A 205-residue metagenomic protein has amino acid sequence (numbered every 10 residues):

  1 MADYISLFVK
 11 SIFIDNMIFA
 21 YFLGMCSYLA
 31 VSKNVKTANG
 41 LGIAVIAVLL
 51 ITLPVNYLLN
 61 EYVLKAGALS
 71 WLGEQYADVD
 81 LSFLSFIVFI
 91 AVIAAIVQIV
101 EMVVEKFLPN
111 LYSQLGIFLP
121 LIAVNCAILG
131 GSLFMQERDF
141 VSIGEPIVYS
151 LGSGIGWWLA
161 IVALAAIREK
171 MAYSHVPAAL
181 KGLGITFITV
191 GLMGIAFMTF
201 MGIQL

Functional and structural regions predicted by a protein language model:
M1-I5, Y62-F83, S132-I147, G202-L205: Helix-coil boundary and interhelical linker segments in multi-pass alpha-helical membrane proteins
S6-F19, V79-I93, V148-A160: Structural signature of hydrophobic alpha-helical transmembrane segments
F22-A30, M102-F107, F118-L119, C126-F140: Generic transmembrane alpha-helix signature in multi-pass membrane proteins, especially transporters/channels
L23, S27, V45-P54, I90-I99 (+3 more regions): Hydrophobic core segments of alpha-helical transmembrane domains in multi-pass membrane transport and ion-translocation
L23-T37, V97-L111, L164-H175: C-terminal ends of transmembrane helices
T37-A47, S85-F89, L111-I122, A179-I185: Cytoplasmic-side transmembrane-helix entry/capping segments in multi-pass membrane proteins
E61-L115: Ordered, amphipathic secondary-structure segments that act as subunit-interaction surfaces in large macromolecular
E169-F187: Interfacial loop-to-transmembrane junctions
